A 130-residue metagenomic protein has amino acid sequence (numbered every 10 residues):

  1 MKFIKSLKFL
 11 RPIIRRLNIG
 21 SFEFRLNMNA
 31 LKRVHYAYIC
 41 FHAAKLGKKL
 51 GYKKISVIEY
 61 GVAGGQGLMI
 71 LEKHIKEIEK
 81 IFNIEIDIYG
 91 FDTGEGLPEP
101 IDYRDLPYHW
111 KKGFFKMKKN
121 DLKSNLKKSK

Functional and structural regions predicted by a protein language model:
M1-L31: Membrane-proximal basic amphipathic "stem/tether" segments
M1-L7, A37, K116, N120: Low-complexity, intrinsically disordered regions enriched in charged/polar residues
S6-P12, Y36-H42, Y89-D92: Short, functional N-terminal and low-complexity linear motifs
I14, G20-R25, L50-K130: S-adenosylmethionine/decaboxylated-SAM
M28-H35, G113: Short, surface-exposed alpha-helical recognition segments that flank or form part of ligand/macromolecule-binding
R33-I39, G65-Q66: Short coil-to-helix leader/linker segments, especially the first N-terminal amphipathic alpha-helix with its helix
A37-K53: Conserved alpha-helix/loop element of class I SAM-dependent methyltransferases that forms part of the SAM/SAH-binding
